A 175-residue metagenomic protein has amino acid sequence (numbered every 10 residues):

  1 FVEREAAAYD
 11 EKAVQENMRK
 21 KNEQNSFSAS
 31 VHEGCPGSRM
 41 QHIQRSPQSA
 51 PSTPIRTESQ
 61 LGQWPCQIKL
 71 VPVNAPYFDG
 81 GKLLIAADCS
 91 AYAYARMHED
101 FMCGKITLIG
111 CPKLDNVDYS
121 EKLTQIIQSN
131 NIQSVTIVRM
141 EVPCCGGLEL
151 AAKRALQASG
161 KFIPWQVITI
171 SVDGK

Functional and structural regions predicted by a protein language model:
F1-E3: C-terminal structural segments of small proteins and small subunits
E5-K175: Iron-sulfur-associated redox domains of electron-transfer enzymes in respiratory and anaerobic energy metabolism
